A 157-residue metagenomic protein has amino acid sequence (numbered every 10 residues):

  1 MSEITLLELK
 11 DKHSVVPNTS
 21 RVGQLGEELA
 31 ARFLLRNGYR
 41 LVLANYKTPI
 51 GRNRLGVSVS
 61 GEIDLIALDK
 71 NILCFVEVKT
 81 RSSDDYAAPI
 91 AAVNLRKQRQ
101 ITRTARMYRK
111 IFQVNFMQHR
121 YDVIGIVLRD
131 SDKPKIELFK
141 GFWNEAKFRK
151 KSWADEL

Functional and structural regions predicted by a protein language model:
M1-R32: Interdomain/boundary linker segments immediately adjacent to catalytic/signaling cores
D11, R40-L73: Active-site metal-binding core of divalent-cation-utilizing nuclease and nuclease-like domains
R21, E28, T80-D130: Catalytic cores of nucleic-acid endonucleases
V42, V76, D122-I124: Hydrophobic/aromatic beta-strand patches that form the interior of the parallel beta-sheet core in alpha/beta enzyme
I50, C74, D84, D130 (+1 more regions): Flexible, glycine-rich phosphate/dinucleotide-binding loops and adjacent beta-alpha linkers at cofactor/substrate
I63-D84, I101: Conserved catalytic cores of phosphodiester-cleaving nucleases, focusing on short active-site segments
K110-L157: Domain-level recognition of nuclease-like catalytic cores that cleave nucleotide substrates
